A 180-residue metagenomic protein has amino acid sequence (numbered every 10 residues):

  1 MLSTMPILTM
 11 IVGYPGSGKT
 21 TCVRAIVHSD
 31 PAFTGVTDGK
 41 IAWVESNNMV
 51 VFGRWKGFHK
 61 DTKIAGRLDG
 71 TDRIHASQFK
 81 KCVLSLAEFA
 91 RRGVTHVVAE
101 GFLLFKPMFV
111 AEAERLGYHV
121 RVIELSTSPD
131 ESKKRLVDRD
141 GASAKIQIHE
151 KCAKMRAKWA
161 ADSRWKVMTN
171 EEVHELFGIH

Functional and structural regions predicted by a protein language model:
I11: Hydrophobic anchor at the beta1->P-loop junction of P-loop NTPases
Y14-P15: The conserved Walker
K19: Conserved lysine of the Walker
C22-V23: Post-Walker A alpha-helix
H28-D38: Post-Walker A helix-loop "phosphate-sensing" segment adjacent to the P-loop in P-loop NTPases
V44-L103: Conserved nucleotide-sensing/catalytic segment adjacent to the nucleotide-binding pocket in NTP-handling enzymes
G101, L116-L136: Conserved phosphate-donor/acceptor-positioning beta-strand/loop module used by diverse small-molecule
A157-H180: NTP-dependent small-molecule kinase module
